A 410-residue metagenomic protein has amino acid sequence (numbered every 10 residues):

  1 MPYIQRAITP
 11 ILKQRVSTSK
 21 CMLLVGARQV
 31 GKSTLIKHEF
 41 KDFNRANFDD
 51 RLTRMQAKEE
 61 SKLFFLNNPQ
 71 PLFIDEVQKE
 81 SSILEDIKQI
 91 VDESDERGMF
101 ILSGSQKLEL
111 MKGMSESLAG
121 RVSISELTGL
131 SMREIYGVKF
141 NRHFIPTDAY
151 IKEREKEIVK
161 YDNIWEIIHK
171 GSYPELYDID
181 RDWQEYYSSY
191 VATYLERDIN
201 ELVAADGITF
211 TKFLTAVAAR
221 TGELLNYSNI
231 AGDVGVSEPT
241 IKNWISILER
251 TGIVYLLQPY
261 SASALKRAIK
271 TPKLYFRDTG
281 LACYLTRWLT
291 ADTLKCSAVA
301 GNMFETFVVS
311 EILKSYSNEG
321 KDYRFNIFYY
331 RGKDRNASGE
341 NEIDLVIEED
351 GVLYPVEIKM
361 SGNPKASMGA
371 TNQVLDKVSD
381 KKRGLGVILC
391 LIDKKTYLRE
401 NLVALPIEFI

Functional and structural regions predicted by a protein language model:
M1-Y3, I8-T9, Q14-L23, A27-Q29 (+3 more regions): A cross-kingdom feature that marks ATP-driven nucleic-acid transaction machinery
K20, P69-P71, D95-I101: Loop/turn-to-beta-strand initiation segments
F43-P71: Short glycine-rich substrate-engagement loop in P-loop NTPases that contacts/grips substrate
N67-I83: Conserved P-loop NTPase "ATPase switch" module shared by AAA+ and STAND
E85-L108, S115-S117: Conserved catalytic/switch belt of AAA+ P-loop NTPases
L102-K107, G113, T128-L130, C390-I392: A short beta-strand-to-loop transition that corresponds to the Sensor-1 phosphate-sensing loop of AAA+ P-loop ATPases
L108-I124, V138-F140: Short regulatory helix/loop adjacent to the ATP-binding pocket of P-loop NTPases
G137-M303, F307-L313, S317, F325-F328: Interdomain hinge/linker elements that couple catalytic modules in large macromolecular machines
